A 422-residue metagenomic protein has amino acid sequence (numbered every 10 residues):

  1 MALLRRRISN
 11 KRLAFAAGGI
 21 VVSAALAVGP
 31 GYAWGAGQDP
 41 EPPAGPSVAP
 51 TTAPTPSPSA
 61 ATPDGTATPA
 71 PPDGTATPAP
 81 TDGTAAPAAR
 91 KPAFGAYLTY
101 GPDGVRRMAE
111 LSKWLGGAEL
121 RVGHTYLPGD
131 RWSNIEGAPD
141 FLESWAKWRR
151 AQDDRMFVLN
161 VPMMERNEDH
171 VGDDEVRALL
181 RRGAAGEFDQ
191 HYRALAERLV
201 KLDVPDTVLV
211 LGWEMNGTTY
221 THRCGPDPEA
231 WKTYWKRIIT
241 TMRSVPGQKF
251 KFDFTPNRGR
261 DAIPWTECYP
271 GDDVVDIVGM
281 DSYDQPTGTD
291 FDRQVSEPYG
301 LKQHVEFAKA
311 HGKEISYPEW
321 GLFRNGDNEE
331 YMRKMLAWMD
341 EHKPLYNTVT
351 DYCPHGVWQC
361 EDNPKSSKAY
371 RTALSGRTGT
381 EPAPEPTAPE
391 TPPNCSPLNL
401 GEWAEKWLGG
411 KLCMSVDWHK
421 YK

Functional and structural regions predicted by a protein language model:
M1-I20: N-terminal export and membrane-targeting signals
L3, A25, G29-N134, E390-K420: Boundary/entry segment of secreted carbohydrate-active catalytic domains
W34-P42, A89-G104, I315-K422: Substrate-binding cleft of secreted/luminal carbohydrate-active enzymes
E110-L120, D140-L159, R166, E197-V204 (+3 more regions): Acidic (Asp/Glu)-rich catalytic clusters
A118-D130, W265-Q294, T350-C353: Aromatic- and acid-rich polysaccharide-binding/catalytic face of secreted or lumenal carbohydrate-active enzymes
N134-F250: Substrate-binding cleft of extracellular glycoside hydrolase catalytic domains
D140-M156, N160-P162, P270-N325, S367-A369 (+1 more regions): Glycoside hydrolase catalytic-domain groove-lining segments
G212, I239-P264, G312-G326, V349-Y352: Aromatic-lined carbohydrate-recognition surfaces of secreted/lumenal glycan-active proteins
